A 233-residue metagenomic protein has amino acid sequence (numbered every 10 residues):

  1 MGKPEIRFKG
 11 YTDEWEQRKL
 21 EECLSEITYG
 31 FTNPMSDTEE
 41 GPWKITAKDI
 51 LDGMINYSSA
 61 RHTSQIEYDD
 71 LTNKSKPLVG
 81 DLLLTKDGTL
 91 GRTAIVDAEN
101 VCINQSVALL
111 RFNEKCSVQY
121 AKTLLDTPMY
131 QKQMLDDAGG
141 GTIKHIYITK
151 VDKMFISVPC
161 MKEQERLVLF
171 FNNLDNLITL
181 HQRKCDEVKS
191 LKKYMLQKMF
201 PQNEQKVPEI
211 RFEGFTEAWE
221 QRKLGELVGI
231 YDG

Functional and structural regions predicted by a protein language model:
M1-T12, R183-E217: Short amphipathic coiled-coil heptad-repeat segments
G2, K86, V101-A108, G139-E163: A short glycine-rich beta-alpha junction/loop motif
K9-E14, L109-V118, T149-V168: Proline-centric
K9-Y29, R211-G233: Non-catalytic DNA-recognition/assembly elements of restriction-modification systems
E21-S25, P34-E67, C102, G225-V228: DNA target-recognition patches
T46-K48, Y57-Y130: A short beta-sheet element
N73, V118-P159, F200: Secondary-structure capping and domain/repeat boundary segments
E163-L177, H181-R183, E220-R222, E226: Extracellular/lumenal glycan-associated surfaces
